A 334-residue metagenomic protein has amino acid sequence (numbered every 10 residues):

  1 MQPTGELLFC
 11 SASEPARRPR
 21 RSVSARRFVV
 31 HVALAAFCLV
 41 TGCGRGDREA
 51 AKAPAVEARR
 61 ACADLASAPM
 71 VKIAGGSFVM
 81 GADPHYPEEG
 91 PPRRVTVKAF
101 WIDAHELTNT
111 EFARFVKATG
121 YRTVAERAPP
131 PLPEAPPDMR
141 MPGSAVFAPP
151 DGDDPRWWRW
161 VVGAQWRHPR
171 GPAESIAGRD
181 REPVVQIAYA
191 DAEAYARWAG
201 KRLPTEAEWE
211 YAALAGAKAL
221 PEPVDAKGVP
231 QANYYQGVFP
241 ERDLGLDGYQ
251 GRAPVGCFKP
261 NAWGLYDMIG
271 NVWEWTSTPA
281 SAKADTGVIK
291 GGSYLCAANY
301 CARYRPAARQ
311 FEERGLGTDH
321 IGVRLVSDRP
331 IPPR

Functional and structural regions predicted by a protein language model:
Q2-A12, R17-V23, F37-A173, A190 (+2 more regions): Short, compositionally biased
R21-A25, H31, K218: Local alpha-helix boundary/kink/capping signal
F28-L39: Hydrophobic helical h-region of N-terminal Sec-dependent signal peptides in bacterial secretory/periplasmic proteins
A50-A51, K72-I73, V79, P84 (+3 more regions): Functional-site microenvironments in short loops/helix caps that host divalent-cation chemistry
